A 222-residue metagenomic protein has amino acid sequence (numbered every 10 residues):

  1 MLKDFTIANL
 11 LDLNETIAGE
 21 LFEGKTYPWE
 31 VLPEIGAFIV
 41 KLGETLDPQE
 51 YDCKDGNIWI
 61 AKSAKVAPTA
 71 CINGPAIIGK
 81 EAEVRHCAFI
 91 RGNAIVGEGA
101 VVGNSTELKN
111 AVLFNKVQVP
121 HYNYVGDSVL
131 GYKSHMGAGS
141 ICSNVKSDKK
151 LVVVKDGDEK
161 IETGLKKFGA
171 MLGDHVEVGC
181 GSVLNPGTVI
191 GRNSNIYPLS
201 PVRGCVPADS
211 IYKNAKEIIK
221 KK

Functional and structural regions predicted by a protein language model:
M1-F5, L42-L46, I60-S63, R91-A100 (+2 more regions): Phosphate-binding glycine-rich loops and adjacent basic patches that engage nucleotide phosphates, nucleic-acid
M1-N57, K62, N193, L199 (+1 more regions): Terminal amphipathic alpha-helical/low-complexity segments used for targeting or macromolecular assembly
L2-T6, K54-D55, C71-N73, E83-V84 (+4 more regions): Short, flexible segments with low predicted structural confidence
A18-E20, L113, P120-K222: Glycine-rich hexapeptide-repeat left-handed beta-helix
T26-E30, L113-N115, D174: Short, solvent-exposed linear motifs at loop/edge-of-secondary-structure regions
D52-K54, I58-I60, I72, I78 (+6 more regions): Hydrophobic beta-strand core residues of beta-sandwich domains
P68-A100, V152-D158, E162, K213-K221: Short secondary-structure boundary segments
